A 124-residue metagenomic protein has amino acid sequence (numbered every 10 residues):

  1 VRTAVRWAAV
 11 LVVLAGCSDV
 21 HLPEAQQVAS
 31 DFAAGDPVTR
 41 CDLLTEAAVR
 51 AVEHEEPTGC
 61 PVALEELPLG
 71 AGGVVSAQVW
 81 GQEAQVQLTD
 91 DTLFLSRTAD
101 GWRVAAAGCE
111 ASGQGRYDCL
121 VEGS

Functional and structural regions predicted by a protein language model:
R2-V10: Sec-dependent signal peptide recognition, specifically the positively charged N-region followed immediately by
V13-G16: C-terminal motif of bacterial Sec signal peptides marking the signal peptidase cleavage site
H21-S30, A34-Q78: Short solvent-exposed beta->alpha transition segments
A71-D91: Exposed beta-strand-loop-beta-strand "reactive/processing" segments of non-cytosolic proteins
D91-S124: Short beta-strand edge/turn micro-motifs at domain boundaries
